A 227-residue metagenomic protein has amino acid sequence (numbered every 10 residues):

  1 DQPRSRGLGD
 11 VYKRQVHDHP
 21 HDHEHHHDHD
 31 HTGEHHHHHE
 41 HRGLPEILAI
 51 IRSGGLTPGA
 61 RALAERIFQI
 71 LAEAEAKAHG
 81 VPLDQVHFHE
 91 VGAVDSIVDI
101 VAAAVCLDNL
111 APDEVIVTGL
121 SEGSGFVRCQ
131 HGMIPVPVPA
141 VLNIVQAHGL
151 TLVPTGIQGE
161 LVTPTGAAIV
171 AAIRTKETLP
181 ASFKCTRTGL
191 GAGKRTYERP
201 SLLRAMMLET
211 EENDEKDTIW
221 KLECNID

Functional and structural regions predicted by a protein language model:
D1-Q15: Single conserved hydrophobic/aromatic residue that forms the stacking wall/gate of nucleotide- or nucleobase-binding
G9, D95, V170: Divalent metal-coordination and catalytic microenvironments
D10-R14, I51-T57, D217, K221-I226: Phosphate-rich ligand and nucleic-acid binding surfaces
Q15-H41: Intrinsically disordered, low-complexity repeat/linker tracts enriched for polar/charged residues
R42-E90: Anion-binding (especially nucleotide phosphate/pyrophosphate-binding) glycine-rich loop and adjoining beta-alpha core
V86-V94, G125, Q158-G159: Conserved short loop/turn motifs at secondary-structure junctions
F88-A111: Conserved phosphate/anionic-ligand binding catalytic regions in large, soluble enzymes, centered on
P112-I226: Mobile "lid/hinge" segments at catalytic clefts and subdomain interfaces of large enzymes
